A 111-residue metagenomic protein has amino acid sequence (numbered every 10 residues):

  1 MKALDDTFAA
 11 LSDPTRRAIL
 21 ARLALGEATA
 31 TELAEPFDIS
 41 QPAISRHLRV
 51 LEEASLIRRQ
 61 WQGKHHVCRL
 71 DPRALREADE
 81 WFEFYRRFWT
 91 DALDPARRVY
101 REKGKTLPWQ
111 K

Functional and structural regions predicted by a protein language model:
M1-A3, R22-P36, Q41, V50-E53 (+3 more regions): C-terminal regulatory/oligomerization modules of transcriptional regulators
L4-L11: Short amphipathic alpha-helical boundary/capping segments
F8, L20-L23: Hydrophobic structural patches
L11-R17: Short alpha-helical elements of helix-turn-helix
D13, R59-W61: Conserved strand-loop elements at the edges of beta-sheets that form or border functional pockets
H47: Residues within the DNA-recognition helix of helix-turn-helix
W61-V67: Short, Lys/Arg-rich nucleic-acid/phosphate-binding segment
